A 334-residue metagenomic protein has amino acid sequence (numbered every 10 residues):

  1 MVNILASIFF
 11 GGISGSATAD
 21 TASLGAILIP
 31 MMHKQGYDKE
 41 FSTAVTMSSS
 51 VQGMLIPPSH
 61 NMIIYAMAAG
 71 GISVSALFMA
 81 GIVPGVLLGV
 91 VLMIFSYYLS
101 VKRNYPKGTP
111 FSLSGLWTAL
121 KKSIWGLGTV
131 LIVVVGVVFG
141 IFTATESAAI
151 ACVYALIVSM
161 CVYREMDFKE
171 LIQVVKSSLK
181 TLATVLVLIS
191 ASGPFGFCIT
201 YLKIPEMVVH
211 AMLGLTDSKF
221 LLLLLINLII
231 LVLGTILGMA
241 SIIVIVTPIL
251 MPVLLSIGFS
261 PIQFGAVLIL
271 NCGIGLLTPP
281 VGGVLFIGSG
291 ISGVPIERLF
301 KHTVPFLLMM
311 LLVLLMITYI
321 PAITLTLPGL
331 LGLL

Functional and structural regions predicted by a protein language model:
M1-L334: Alpha-helical transmembrane segments of multi-pass membrane transport proteins
